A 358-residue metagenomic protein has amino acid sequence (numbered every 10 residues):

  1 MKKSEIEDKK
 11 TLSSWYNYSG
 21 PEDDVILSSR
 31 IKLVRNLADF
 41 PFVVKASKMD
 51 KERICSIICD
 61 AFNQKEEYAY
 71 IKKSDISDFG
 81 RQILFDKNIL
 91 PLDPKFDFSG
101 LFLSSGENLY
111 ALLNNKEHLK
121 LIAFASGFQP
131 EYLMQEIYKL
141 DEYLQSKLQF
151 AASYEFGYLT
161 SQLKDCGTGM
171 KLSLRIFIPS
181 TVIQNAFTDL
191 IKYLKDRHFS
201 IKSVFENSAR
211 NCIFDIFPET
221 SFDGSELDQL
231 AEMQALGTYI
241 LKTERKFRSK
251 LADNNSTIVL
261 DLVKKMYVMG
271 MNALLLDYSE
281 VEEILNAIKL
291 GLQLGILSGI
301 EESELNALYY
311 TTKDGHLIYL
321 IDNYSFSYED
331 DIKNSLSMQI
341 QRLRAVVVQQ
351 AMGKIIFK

Functional and structural regions predicted by a protein language model:
M1-E155, Q162, M170, Q184 (+1 more regions): Long, Pro/Ser/Thr-rich low-complexity/intrinsically disordered regulatory tracts in eukaryotic proteins
C166: Active-site His/Glu-centered metal-binding helix of metallohydrolases
L172-I178: Short glycine-/aliphatic-rich beta-strand segments at the starts of folded cytosolic domains
